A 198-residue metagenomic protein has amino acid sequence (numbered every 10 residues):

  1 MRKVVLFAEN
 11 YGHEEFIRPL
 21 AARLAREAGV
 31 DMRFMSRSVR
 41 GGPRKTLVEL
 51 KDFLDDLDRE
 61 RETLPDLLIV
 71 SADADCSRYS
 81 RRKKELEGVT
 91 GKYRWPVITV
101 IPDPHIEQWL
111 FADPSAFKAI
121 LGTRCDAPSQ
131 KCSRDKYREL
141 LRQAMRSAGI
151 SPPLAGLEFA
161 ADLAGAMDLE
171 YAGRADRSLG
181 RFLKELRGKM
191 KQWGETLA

Functional and structural regions predicted by a protein language model:
M1-K3, E14-R40, L47-A198: C-terminal accessory helical subdomains adjacent to catalytic cores in phosphodiester- and nucleotide-handling enzymes
E9-N10: Helix N-cap/beta->alpha junction signal
